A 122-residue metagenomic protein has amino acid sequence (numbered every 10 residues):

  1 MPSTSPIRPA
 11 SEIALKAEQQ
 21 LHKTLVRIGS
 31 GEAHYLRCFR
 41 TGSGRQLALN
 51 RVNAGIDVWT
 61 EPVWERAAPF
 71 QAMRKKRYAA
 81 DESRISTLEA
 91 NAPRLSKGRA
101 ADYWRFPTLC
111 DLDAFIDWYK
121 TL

Functional and structural regions predicted by a protein language model:
M1-T41: Negatively charged, low-complexity tracts enriched in Asp/Glu with abundant Ser/Thr
S3-Q19, E65-R66, F70-E82, C110: Short, structured coil/loop segments at alpha-helix boundaries
K16, K23, K75-K76, K97 (+1 more regions): Context-gated lysine
K16-A17, G55-T60, F106: Charged, low-complexity, helix/coiled-coil-prone segments
G31-E32, L36, A67, K75 (+3 more regions): Generic intrinsically disordered, low-complexity segments enriched for polar/acidic and small residues
A33-A92: Short, conserved beta-strand/beta-arch hydrophobic-aromatic motifs that form part of recognition grooves or interface
I85-L122: Well-ordered alpha/beta subsegment
